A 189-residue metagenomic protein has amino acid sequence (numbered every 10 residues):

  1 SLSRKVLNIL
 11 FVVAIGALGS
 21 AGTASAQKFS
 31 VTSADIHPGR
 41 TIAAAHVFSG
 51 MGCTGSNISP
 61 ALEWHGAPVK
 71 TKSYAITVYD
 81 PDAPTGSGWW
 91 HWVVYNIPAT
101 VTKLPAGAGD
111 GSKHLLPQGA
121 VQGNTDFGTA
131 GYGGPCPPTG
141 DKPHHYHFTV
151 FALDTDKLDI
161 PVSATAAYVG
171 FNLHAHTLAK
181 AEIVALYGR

Functional and structural regions predicted by a protein language model:
S1-R4: N-terminal secretory signal peptides that target proteins for export/translocation
V6-L7, W89: Intrinsically disordered, low-complexity peptide-like regions
N8-S20: Bacterial N-terminal signal peptides
A24-R189: N-terminus-centered regions that define maturation/targeting leaders and the start of the first functional domain
